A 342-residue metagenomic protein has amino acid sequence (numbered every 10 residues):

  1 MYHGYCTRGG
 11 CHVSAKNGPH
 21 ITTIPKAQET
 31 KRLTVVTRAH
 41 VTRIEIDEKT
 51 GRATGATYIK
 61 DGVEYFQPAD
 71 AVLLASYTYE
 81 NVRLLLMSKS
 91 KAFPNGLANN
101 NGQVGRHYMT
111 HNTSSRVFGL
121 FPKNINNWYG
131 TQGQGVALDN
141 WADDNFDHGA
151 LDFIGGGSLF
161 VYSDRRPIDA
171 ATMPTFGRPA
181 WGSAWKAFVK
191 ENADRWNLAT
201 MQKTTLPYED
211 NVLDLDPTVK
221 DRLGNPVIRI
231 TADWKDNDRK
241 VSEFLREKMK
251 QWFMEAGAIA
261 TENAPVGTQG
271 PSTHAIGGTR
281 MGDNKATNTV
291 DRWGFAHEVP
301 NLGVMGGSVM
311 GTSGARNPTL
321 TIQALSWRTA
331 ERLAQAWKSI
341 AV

Functional and structural regions predicted by a protein language model:
M1-V41, T268-P271, R280: Conserved redox-cofactor binding core of oxidoreductases
Y2-G4, T42-E45, A193-T205, D210 (+2 more regions): A glycine-rich dinucleotide-binding beta-alpha-beta segment and adjacent secondary-structure elements that constitute
T23-E29, D61-F66, M281, T287-H297: A short acidic-Thr-Gly-centered motif at the start of a beta-strand
I24, L85-L86, R246, K250-F253 (+2 more regions): Non-transmembrane alpha-helical segments in soluble domains of secreted/periplasmic/extracellular proteins
T30, A39, R43-K49, A56-Y129 (+3 more regions): Glycine-rich loop(s) and the adjacent beta-strand/alpha-helix scaffold that form part
G51-T57, R195-L198: Short, hydrophobic/aromatic-rich segments at coil-to-beta transitions
N101-I228, D236, A275, H297 (+1 more regions): FAD cofactor-binding and catalytic pocket of flavoenzymes
T312-L333: A conserved FAD-binding loop/helix module that cradles the flavin
